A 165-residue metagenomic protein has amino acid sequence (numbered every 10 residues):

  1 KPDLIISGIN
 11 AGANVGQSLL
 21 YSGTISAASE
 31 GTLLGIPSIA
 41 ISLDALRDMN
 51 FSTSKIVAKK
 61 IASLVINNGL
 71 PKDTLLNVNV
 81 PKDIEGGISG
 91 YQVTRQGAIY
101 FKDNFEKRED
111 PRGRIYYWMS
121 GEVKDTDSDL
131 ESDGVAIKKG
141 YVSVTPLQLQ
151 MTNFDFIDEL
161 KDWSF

Functional and structural regions predicted by a protein language model:
N10-A13, L149: Short glycine-rich anion-binding loops that position phosphate/pyrophosphate groups of nucleotides and phosphorylated
A13-S22: Glycine/threonine-rich flexible loop motifs
A27-T32: Hydrophobic/aromatic ligand-binding patch that stacks against planar heteroaromatic rings of cofactors or nucleotides
I39-N68: Short, glycine-/small-residue-rich phosphate/pyrophosphate-handling segment
N67, P71, P81-F165: C-terminal accessory domains and tails appended to enzymatic cores
